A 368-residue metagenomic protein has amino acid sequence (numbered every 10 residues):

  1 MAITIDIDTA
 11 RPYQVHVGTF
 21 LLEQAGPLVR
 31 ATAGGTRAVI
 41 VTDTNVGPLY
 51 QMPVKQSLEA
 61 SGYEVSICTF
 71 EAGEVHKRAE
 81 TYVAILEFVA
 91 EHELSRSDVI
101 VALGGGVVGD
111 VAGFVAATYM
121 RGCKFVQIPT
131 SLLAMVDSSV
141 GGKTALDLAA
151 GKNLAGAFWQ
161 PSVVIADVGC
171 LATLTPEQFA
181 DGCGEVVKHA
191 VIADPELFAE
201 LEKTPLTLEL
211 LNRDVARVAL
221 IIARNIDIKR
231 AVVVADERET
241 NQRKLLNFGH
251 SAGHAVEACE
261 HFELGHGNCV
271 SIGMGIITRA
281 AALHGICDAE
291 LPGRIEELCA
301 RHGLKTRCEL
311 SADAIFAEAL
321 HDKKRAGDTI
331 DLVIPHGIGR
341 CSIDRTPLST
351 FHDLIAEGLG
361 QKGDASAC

Functional and structural regions predicted by a protein language model:
M1-V99: ATP/NTP phosphate-donor binding region
G18, I40, R78, P129 (+4 more regions): Residue-level signal for inorganic ion chemistry
L86-L103, A112-Q127: Non-catalytic interfacial helical region
E91-L94, Q160-V163, G169-P176, G184-E196 (+9 more regions): Generic secondary-structure signature for well-ordered alpha-helical cores
V107-F114, M135-V136, A255: Short glycine/serine/threonine-rich phosphate/pyrophosphate-binding segments that cradle anionic phosphate groups
F114-T207: A glycine/threonine-rich phosphate-anchoring loop and its flanking beta-alpha core in nucleotide/phosphate-binding
G184-V187, I286-C368: C-terminal charged capping/lid subdomain of soluble metabolic enzymes
T204-A314: Active-site segments that bind and position negatively charged phosphate/pyrophosphate groups
